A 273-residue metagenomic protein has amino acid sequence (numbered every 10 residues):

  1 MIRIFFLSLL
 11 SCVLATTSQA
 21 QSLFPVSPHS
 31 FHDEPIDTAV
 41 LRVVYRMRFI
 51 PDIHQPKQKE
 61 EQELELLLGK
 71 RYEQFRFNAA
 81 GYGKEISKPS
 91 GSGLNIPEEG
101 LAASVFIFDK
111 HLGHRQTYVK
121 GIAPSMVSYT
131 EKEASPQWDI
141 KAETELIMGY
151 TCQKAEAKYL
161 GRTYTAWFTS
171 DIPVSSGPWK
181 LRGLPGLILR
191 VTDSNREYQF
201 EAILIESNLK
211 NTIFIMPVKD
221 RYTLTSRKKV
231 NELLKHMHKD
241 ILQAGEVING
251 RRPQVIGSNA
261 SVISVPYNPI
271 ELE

Functional and structural regions predicted by a protein language model:
M1-F31: Bacterial Sec-dependent N-terminal signal peptides
S22-E273: Extended soluble regions of mature proteins
